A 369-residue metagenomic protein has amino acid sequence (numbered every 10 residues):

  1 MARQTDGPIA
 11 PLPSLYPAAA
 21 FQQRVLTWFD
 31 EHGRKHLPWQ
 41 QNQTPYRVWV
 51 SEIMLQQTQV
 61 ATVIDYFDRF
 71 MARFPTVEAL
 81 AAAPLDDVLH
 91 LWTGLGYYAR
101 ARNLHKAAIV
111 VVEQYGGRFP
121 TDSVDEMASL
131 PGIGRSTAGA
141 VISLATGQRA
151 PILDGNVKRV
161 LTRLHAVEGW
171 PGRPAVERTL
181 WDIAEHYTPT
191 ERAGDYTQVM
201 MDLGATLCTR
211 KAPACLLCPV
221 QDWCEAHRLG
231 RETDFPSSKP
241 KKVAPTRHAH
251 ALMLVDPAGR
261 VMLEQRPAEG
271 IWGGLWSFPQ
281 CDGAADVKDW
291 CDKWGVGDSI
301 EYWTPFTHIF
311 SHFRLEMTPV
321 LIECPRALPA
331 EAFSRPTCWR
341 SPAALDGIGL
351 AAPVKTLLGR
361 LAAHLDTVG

Functional and structural regions predicted by a protein language model:
M1-K35, Q40-Q41, A205-G369: Intrinsically disordered, low-complexity, charged terminal extensions of DNA damage-control enzymes
L12-P17, R24, W28-L229, T233 (+1 more regions): Catalytic cores of DNA base-excision repair glycosylases
